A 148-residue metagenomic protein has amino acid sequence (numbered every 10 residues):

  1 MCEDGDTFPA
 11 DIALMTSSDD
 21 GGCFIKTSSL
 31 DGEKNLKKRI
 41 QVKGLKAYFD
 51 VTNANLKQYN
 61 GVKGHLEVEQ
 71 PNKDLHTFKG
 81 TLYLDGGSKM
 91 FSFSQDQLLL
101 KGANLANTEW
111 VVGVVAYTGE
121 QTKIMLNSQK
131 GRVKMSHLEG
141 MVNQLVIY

Functional and structural regions predicted by a protein language model:
M1-Y148: Conserved cytosolic headpiece of P-type ATPases
